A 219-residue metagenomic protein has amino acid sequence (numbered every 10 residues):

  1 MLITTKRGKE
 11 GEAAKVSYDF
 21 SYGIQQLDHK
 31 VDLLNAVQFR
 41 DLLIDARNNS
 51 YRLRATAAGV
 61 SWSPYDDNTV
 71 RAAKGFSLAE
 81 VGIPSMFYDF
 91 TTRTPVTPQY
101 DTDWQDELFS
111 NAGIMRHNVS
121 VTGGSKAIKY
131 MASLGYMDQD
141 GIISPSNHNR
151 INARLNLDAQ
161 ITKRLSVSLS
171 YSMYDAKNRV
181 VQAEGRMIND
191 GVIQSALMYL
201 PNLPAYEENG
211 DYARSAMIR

Functional and structural regions predicted by a protein language model:
M1-D28, A127-D140, S144-Y206: Transmembrane beta-barrel strand/turn architecture of Gram-negative outer membrane proteins
K9-S144, Q182-G185: Residues embedded in well-ordered regular secondary structure
V31-L33, A176-R186, D211-R219: Short secondary-structure transition/capping segments
L34, N68, D103-Q105, G191-V192 (+2 more regions): Intrinsic disorder/low-complexity detector
E80, S85-T92, H148-N149, L200-R219: Outer-membrane beta-barrel proteins, especially TonB-dependent receptors
